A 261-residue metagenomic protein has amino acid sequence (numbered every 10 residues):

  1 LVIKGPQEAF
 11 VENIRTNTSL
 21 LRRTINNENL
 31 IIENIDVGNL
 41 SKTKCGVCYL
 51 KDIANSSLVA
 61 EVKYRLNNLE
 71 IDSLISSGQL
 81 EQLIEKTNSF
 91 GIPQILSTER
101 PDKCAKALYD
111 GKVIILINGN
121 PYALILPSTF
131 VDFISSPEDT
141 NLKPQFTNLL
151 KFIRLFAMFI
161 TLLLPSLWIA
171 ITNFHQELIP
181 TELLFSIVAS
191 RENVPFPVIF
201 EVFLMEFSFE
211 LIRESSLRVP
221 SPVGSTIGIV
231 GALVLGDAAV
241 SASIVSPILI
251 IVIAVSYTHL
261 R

Functional and structural regions predicted by a protein language model:
L1-V198: Cytosolic regulatory modules rich in charged/polar residues
L21, L204, S243: Residue-level signature of catalytic and energy-coupling elements of molecular machines, predominantly ATP/GTP-dependent
L163-L167, I171, F203-F207, S215 (+1 more regions): Hydrophobic alpha-helical segments of membrane proteins
E182-R191, F207-S216, A238: Short juxtamembrane and helix-loop transition motifs at transmembrane-helix boundaries in membrane proteins
P195-F196, L217-I229, A242-I248: Short, non-helical or kinked segments that cap or interrupt transmembrane helices
F203, F207, T226-V234, I253-V255: Hydrophobic alpha-helical segments embedded in the membrane of multi-pass proteins
T258-H259: Conserved small/polar residues in nucleotide/adenosyl-binding loops
